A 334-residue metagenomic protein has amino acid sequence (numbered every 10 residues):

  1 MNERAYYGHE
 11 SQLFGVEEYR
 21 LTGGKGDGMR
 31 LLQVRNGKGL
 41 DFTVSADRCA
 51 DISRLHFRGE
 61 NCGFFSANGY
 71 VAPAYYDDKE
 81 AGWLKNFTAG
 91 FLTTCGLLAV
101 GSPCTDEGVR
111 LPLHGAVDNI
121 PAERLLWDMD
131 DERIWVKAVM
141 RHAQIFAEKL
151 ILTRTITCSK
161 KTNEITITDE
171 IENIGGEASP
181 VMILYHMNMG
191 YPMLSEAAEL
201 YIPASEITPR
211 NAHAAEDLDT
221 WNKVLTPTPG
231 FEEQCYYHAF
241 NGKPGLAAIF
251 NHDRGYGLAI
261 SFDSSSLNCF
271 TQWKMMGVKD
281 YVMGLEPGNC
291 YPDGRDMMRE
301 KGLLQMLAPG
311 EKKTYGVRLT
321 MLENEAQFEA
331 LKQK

Functional and structural regions predicted by a protein language model:
M1-T166, E177-P180, M189-T226, H238-K334: Surface-exposed acidic/polar loop and edge beta-strand patches at domain peripheries
H186: Active-site segments of SGNH/GDSL-like serine hydrolases that catalyze O-acetyl group transfer/hydrolysis on lipids
E232-E233: C-terminal beta-strand-rich structural cap/linker in extracellular carbohydrate-active enzymes
